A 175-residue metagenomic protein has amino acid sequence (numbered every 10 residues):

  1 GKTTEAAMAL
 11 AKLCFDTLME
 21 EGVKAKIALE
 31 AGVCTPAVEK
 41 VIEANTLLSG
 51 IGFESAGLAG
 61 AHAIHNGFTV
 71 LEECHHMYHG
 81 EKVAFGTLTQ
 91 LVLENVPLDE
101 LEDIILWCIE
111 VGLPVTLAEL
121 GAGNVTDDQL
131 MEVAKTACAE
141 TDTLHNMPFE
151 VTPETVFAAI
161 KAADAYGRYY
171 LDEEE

Functional and structural regions predicted by a protein language model:
G1-L113: Active-site segments that bind and position negatively charged phosphate/pyrophosphate groups
V96-E175: C-terminal charged capping/lid subdomain of soluble metabolic enzymes
